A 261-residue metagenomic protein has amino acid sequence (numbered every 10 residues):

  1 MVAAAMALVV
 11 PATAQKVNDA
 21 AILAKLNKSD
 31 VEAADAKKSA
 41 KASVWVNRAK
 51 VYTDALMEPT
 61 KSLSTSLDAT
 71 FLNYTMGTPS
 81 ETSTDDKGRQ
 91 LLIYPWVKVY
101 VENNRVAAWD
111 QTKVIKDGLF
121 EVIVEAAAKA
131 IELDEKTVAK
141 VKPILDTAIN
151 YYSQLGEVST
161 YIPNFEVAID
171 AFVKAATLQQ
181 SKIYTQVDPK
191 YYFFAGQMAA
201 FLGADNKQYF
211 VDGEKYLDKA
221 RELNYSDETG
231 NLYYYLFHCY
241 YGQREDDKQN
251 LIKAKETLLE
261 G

Functional and structural regions predicted by a protein language model:
M1-I22: Bacterial Sec-dependent N-terminal signal peptides
K16-A34: Short N-terminal segments immediately surrounding and downstream of signal-peptide cleavage
A34, E135-K136, Q180-S181, R221 (+1 more regions): Helix-capping and short linker residues that terminate individual alpha-solenoid repeat units
S39, V51-D170, Q179-P189, F201-D212 (+1 more regions): Short coil/linker segments at helix-helix boundaries
V44-N47, K142-P143, S153-Q154, Q186-F194 (+1 more regions): Alpha-solenoid helical repeat scaffolds
W96, Y235-L236: Karyopherin-beta/Importin-beta family HEAT-repeat alpha-solenoid scaffold
A130, A175, A220, E260-G261: Canonical positions in the second alpha-helix
G196-M198, H238: Tandem amphipathic alpha-helical repeat scaffolds
